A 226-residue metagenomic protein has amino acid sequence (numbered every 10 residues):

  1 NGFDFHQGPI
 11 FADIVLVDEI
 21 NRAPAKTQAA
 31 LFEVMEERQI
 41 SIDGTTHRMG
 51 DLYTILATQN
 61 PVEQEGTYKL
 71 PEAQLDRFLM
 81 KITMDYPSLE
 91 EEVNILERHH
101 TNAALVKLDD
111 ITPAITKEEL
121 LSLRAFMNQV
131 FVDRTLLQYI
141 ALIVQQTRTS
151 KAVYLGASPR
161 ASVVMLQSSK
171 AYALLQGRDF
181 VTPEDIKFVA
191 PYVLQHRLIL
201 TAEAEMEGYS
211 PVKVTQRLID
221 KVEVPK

Functional and structural regions predicted by a protein language model:
N1, H6, R38, T45 (+10 more regions): Glycine-rich, flexible loop/turn motifs
N1-D76, M80-I82: Conserved ASCE/P-loop NTPase catalytic core
D13-V17, N60-P61, I82, K107-D110 (+3 more regions): Short hinge/gating elements
Q28, L52-I55, L75, L89 (+4 more regions): ATP/adenylate-binding site constellation spanning eukaryotic-like Ser/Thr protein kinases, ABC-transporter
M35, L96-H100, V144, A190 (+1 more regions): Hydrophobic aliphatic residues
L52, T67-V130, R134, Q138-L142: Conserved AAA+ ATPase core "coupling" helix
T147-K226: C-terminal engagement/docking regions of AAA+ P-loop ATPases
